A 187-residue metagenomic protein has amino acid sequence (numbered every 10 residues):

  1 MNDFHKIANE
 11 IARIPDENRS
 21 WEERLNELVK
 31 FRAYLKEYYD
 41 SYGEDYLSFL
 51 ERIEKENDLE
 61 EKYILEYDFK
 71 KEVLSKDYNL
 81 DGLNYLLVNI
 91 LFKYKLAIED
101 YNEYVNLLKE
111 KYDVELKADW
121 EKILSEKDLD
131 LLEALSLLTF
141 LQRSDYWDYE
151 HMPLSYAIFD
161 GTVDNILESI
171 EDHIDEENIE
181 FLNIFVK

Functional and structural regions predicted by a protein language model:
D3-A33, L83-L91, L96: Short terminal alpha-helical segments
W21-R24, V29, L35, Y39 (+3 more regions): Extended hydrophobic, helix-prone interaction segments
E27, L65-D68, N84-L91, E121 (+2 more regions): Amphipathic alpha-helical elements of HEAT/ARM-like alpha-solenoid repeat scaffolds that form extended
S41-K71, S75-G82, I98, L129-V163 (+2 more regions): Acidic, low-complexity, intrinsically disordered interaction modules
A97, Y101-Y104, L108: Intrinsically disordered, low-complexity linker/tail regions enriched in Pro/Ser/Thr and polar/acidic residues
K117-E121, Y149-H151: Boundary/linker elements of alpha-helical solenoid repeat scaffolds
W120-L129: Short, charge/polar-rich alpha-helical segments
E176-E180: Long amphipathic alpha-helical segments
